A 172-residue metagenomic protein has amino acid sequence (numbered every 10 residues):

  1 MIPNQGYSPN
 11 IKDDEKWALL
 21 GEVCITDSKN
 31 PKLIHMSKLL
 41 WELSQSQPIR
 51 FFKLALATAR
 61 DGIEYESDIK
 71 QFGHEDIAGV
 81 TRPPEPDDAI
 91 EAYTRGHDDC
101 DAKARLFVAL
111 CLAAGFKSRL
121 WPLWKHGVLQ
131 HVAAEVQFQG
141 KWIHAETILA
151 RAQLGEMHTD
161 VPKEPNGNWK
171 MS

Functional and structural regions predicted by a protein language model:
M1, Q5-Y7, D14-G21, V132 (+2 more regions): Generic structural motif recognizing short loop/turn segments at the entrances and edges of beta-strands
P3-R95: Secondary-structure boundary elements
F51, A55, G96-C111: Active-site nucleophilic cysteine motif
A102-S172: Hydrophobic/aromatic-rich core segments of domains that either
